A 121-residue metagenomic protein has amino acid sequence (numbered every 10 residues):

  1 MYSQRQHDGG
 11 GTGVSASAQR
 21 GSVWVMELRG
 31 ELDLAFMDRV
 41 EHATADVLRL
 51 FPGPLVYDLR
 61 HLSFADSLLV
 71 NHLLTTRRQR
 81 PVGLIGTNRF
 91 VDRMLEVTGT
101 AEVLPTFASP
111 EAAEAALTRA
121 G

Functional and structural regions predicted by a protein language model:
Y2-A45, H61: STAS-typified acidic loop motif
L34-L104: Amphipathic alpha-helical interaction surfaces in cytosolic regulatory modules
V103-A112: Short acidic-hydrophobic, aromatic-tinged amphipathic segments that line or gate anion-handling sites
E111-G121: A charged, well-structured terminal subsegment
